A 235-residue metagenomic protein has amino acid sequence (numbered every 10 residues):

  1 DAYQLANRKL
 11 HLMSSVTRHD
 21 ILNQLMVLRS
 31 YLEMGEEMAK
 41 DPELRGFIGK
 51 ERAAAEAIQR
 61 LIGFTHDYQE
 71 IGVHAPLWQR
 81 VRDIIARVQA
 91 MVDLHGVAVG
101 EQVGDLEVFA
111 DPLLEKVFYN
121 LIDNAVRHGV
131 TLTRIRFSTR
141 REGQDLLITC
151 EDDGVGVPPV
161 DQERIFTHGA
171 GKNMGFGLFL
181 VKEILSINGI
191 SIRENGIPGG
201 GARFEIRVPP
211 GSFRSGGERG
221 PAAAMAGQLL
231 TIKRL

Functional and structural regions predicted by a protein language model:
S30-Y31, R45-G96: Conserved DHp (HisKA) dimerization/phosphotransfer helix of two-component histidine kinases, i.e., the long coiled-coil
N124-V126: Short helix-loop "hinge" at the ATP-lid/N-box region of the Bergerat-fold HATPase_c
R134-Q144: Short beta-strand/loop element within the Bergerat-fold HATPase_c
D152: Acidic ATP/Mg2+-coordinating residue in the GHKL
V157-H168: Short conserved segment of the HATPase_c
G177, V181: Short alpha-helical Gxxx[C/S/T] motif in the catalytic ATP-binding
